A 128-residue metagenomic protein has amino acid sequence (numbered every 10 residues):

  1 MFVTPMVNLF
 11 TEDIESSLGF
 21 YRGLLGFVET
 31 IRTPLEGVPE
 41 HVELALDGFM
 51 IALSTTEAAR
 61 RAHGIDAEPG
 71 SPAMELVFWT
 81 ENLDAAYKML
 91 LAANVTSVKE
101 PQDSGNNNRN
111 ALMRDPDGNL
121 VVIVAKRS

Functional and structural regions predicted by a protein language model:
M1-N8, V28-F78, Y87-R114, A125-S128: Vicinal oxygen chelate
T11, S17, T80: Ser/Thr-centric signal marking residues that sit in or immediately flank functional binding/regulatory motifs
S17-R22, L90, G118: Conserved active-site tyrosine of GNAT-family acetyltransferases
L120-I123: Short glycine-/small-residue motifs
